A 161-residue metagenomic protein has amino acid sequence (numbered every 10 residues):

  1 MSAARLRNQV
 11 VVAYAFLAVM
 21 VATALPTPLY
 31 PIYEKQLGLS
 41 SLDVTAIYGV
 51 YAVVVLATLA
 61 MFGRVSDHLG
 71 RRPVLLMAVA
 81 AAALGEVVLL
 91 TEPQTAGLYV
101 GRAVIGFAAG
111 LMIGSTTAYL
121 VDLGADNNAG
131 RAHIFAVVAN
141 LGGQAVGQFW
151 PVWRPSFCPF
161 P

Functional and structural regions predicted by a protein language model:
S2-K35: Pair of pore-lining "gating" transmembrane helices in MFS-fold secondary transporters
N8, S40-Y48, H133: Juxtamembrane helix-start elements in MFS-like secondary transporters
Y14, G85, A96-I105: Paired small-residue
G38, G70, T91-A96: Helix-breaking motifs and short loop linkers at transmembrane-helix boundaries and internal kinks in secondary membrane
A46-G63, I113: Central cavity-lining transmembrane alpha-helices of secondary-active solute carriers, predominantly the Major
P73-V88, A96: Structural signature of the two symmetry-related core transmembrane helices
A103-N140: Cytoplasmic helix-loop-helix junction between adjacent transmembrane helices in 12-TM secondary transporters
I134-P161: Helix-loop-helix hairpin linking two adjacent transmembrane segments in secondary transporters
